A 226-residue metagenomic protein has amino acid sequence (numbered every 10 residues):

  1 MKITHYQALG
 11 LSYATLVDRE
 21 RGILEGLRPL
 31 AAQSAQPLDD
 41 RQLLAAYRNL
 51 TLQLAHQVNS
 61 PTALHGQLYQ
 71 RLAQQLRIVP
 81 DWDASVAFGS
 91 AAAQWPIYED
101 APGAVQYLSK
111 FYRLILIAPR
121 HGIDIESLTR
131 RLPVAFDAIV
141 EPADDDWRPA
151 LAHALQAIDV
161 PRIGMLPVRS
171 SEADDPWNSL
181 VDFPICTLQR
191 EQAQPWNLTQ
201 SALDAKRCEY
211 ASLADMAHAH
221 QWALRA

Functional and structural regions predicted by a protein language model:
M1-Q7, L11, Q106, I117-A226: Asp-based, Mg2+/Mn2+-dependent phosphohydrolase catalytic module
K2-E99: N-terminal helical cap/lid subdomain that shapes the substrate entry/recognition surface in HAD-like hydrolases
A31, A73, L108-S109, N178: A generic structural signal for well-ordered alpha-helical segments
S34, L76, K110-Y112, V181: Helix C-cap/helix->beta junction micro-motif
Q67-R71, A104, H153: Amphipathic alpha-helical segments that form well-ordered structural scaffolds and often line/cohere around active
E99-D100, P149: Short, conserved clusters of charged catalytic residues that mark active-site and nucleotide-handling motifs
D100-F111: Catalytic-core regions built around general acid/base machinery
